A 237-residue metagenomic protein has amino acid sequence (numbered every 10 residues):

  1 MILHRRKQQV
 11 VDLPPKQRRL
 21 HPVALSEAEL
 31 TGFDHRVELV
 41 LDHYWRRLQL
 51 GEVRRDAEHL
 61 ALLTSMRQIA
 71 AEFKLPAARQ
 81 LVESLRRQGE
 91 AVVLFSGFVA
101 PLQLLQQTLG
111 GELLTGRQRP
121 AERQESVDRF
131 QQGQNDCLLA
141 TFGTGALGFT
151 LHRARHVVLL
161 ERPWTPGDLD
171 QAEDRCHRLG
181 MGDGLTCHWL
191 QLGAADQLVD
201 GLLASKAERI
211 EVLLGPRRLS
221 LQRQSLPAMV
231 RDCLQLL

Functional and structural regions predicted by a protein language model:
M1-E90, L203-S205: Inter-lobe coupling linker of SF2 helicases/translocases
H21-V23, L114-G116, L190: Hydrophobic residues at beta-strand termini and immediately following loops that shape nucleotide-binding pockets
S26-E29, A100-P101, R119, T144-A146 (+3 more regions): Conserved nucleotide-binding/hydrolysis micro-motifs of P-loop NTPases
T31, P76, Q103, Q124 (+4 more regions): Alpha-helical elements of the RecA-like P-loop NTPase motor core of helicases
V93, R129-F130, H156, L169-A172 (+1 more regions): A generic "structured core" feature
V93-F95, Q103, G110-G145: Conserved helicase ATPase core of P-loop NTP-dependent helicases/translocases
F149-R162, T186-H188: A short beta-strand element within the Helicase C-terminal
W164-E173, H177-L237: A conserved SF2-helicase RecA2
